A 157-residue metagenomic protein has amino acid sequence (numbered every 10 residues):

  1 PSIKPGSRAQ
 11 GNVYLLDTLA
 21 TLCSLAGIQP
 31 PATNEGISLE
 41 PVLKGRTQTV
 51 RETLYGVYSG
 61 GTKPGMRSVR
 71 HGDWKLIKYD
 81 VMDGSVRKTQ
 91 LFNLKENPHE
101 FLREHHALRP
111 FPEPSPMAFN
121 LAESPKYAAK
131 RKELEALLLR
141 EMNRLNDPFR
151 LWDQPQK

Functional and structural regions predicted by a protein language model:
P1-G6, S24-L25, P114-F119: Flexible glycine/proline-enriched surface loops and loop-helix/loop-strand junctions
I3-K4, G11-L108, E141-L145: C-terminal cap/loop subdomain of S1 sulfatases and analogous C-terminal strand-loop tails that border
Q10-Y14, A122, K126: Short alpha-helix boundary/capping segments
Q29-P31, S124-A129: Structural helix-adjacent loops and short alpha-helical linkers that scaffold large soluble proteins
E35-G36, D147-K157: Short, flexible loop/turn segments with low-complexity composition
E100, S115-M117, S124: A hydrophobic, small-residue-rich beta->alpha segment in the mid-to-C-terminal subdomain of diverse proteins
H105-L108, L121-P125: Active-site-proximal N-terminal segment of extracellular/periplasmic enzymes that hydrolyze or transfer
